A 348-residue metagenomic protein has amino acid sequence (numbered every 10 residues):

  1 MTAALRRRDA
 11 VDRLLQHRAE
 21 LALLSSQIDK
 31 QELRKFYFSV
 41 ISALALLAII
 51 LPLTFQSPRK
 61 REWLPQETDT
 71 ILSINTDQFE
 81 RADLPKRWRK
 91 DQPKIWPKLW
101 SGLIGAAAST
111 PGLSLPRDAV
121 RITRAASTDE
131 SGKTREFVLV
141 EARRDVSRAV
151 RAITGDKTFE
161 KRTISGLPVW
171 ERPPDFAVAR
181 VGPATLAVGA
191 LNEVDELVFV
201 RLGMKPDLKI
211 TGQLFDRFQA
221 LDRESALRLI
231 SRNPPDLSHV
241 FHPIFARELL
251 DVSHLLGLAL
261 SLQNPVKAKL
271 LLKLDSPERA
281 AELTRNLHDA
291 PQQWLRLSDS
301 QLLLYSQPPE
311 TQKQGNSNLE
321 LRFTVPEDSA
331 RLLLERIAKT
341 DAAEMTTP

Functional and structural regions predicted by a protein language model:
M1-L24: N-terminal intrinsically disordered, acidic low-complexity segments at the extreme N-terminus
H17-A22, S26-L44: N-terminal Sec-pathway targeting helices
K35-E171, F215-F245, R285-S306, K313-Q314 (+1 more regions): Structural boundary/hinge residues at secondary-structure and domain interfaces
T70-L72, V138, H254-L258, N264-L272 (+1 more regions): One face of beta-strands
R121-T128, P174-V181, L256-L260: Short, surface-exposed beta-strand/loop micro-motifs that present aromatic residues
D175-F241: A conserved glycine-rich beta-strand in the N-terminal activation segment of trypsin-fold
P235-Q263: A mid-sequence, solvent-exposed acidic-amphipathic segment
A259-R296: Glycine/small-residue-rich hydrophobic helix-like segments
